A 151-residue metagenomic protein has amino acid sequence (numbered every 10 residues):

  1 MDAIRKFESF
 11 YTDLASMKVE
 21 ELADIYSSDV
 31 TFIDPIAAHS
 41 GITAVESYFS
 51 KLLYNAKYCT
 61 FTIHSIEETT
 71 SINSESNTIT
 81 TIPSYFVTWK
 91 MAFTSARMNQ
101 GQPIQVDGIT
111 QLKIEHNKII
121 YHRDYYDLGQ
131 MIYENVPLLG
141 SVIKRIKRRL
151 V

Functional and structural regions predicted by a protein language model:
M1, E8, A23-S27, A44 (+3 more regions): A generic structural signal for ordered alpha-helices
M1-E20, D24, R149-L150: Short, low-complexity N-terminal intrinsically disordered segments enriched in polar/charged residues
I4, E20-Y85: A solvent-exposed, acidic/Ser-Thr-rich amphipathic alpha-helical stretch
E8-T12, P35, G108: Short, charged low-complexity linear motifs
N55-T60, I66-V151: A beta-strand edge to alpha-helix "cap/lid" segment located at domain peripheries
